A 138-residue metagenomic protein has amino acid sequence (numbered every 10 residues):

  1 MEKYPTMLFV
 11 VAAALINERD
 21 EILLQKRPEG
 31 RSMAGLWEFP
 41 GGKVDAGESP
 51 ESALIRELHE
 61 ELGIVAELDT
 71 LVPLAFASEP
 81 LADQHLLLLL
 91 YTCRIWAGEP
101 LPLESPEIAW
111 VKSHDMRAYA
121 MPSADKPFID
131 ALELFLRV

Functional and structural regions predicted by a protein language model:
M1-I22, K43, F76: Conserved N-terminal beta-strand and adjoining loop/helix that marks the start of the Nudix/MutT-like hydrolase domain
E2-Y4, E133-V138: Generic C-terminal helix-cap and adjacent flexible tail
L8, N17, A75-E99: Active-site-adjacent beta-strand/loop module that shapes the phosphate/pyrophosphate-binding cleft
L15-I16, L24, C93-I95, W110: Conserved hydrophobic "DFG−1" position in protein kinase catalytic cores
E21-E60: Conserved Nudix-box catalytic region and its N-terminal flanking loop in Nudix hydrolases and closely related
V65-A75: A short coil-to-beta-strand element that immediately follows conserved catalytic motifs
L90-T92, L101-L132: NUDIX/MutT-family hydrolases
